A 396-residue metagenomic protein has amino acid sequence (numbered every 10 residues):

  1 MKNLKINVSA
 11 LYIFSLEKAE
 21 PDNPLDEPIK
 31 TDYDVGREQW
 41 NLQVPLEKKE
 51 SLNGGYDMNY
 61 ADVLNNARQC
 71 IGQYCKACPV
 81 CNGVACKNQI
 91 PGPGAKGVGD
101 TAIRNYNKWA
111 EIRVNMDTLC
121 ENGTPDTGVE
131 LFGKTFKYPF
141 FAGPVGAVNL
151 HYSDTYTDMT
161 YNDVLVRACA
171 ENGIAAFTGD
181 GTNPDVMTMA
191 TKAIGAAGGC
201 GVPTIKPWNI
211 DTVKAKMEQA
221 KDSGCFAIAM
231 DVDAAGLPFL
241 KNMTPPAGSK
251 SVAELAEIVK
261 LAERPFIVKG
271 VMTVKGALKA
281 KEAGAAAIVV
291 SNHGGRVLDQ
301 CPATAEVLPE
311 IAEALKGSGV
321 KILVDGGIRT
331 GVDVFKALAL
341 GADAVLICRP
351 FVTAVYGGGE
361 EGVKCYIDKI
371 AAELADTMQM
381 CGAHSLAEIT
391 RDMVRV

Functional and structural regions predicted by a protein language model:
K5, Y12-I13, E17, P24-I29 (+4 more regions): Short, positively charged and aromatic/hydrophobic N-terminal segments
Y56-F136, I389: An N-cap/entry alpha-helix motif that binds or orients negatively charged groups
G133, K137-D180: Active-site cofactor/substrate anionic-group-binding motifs, chiefly glycine- and Lys/Arg-rich phosphate-binding loops
Y161-N162, A170-N209: A gly/proline- and charged-residue-enriched helix-loop-helix capping module
F177-T178, V202, A229, V289 (+1 more regions): Conserved beta-strand positions in the central sheet of alpha/beta enzyme cores
W208-V324, F335-K336, L340-D343: Alpha/beta enzyme core
A303-I311, V355-L374: C-terminal helical cap(s) of enzyme catalytic domains, especially alpha/beta-barrels
A344-A354: Helical hairpin unit composed of two closely spaced alpha helices linked by a short loop
